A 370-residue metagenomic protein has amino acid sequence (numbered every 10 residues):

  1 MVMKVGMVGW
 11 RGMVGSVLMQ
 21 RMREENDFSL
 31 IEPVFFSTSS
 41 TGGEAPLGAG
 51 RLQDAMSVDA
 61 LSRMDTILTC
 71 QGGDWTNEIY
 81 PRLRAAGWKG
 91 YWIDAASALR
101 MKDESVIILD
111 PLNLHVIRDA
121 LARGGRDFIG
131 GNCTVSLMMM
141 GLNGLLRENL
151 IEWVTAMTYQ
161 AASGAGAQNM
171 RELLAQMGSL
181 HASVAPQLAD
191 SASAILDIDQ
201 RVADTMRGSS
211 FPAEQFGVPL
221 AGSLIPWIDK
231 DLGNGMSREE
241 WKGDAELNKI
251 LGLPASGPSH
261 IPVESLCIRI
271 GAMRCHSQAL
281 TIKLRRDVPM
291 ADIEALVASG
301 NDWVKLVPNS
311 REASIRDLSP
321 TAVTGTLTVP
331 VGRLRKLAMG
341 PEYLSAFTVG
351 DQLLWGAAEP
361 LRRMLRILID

Functional and structural regions predicted by a protein language model:
M1-Q215, A255-P262, V329-P330, L334-M339 (+2 more regions): N-terminal Rossmann-like NAD(P) cofactor-binding subdomain of oxidoreductases, focused on the glycine-rich
I67, A162-D370: Charged docking surfaces used in two-component/phosphorelay signaling
